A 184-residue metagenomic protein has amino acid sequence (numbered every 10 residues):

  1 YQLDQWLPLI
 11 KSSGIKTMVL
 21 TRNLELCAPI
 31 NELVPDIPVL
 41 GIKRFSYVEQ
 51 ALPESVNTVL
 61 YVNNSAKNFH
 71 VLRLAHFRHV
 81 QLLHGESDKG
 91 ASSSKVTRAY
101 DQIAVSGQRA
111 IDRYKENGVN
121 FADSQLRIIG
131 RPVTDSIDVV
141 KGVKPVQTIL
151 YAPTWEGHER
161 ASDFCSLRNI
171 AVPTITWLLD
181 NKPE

Functional and structural regions predicted by a protein language model:
Q2-G14, T134-E184: Conserved catalytic-core segment of nucleotide-activated headgroup transferases in glycan assembly
Q2-I137: Active-site and donor-binding regions of nucleotide-sugar-utilizing enzymes
